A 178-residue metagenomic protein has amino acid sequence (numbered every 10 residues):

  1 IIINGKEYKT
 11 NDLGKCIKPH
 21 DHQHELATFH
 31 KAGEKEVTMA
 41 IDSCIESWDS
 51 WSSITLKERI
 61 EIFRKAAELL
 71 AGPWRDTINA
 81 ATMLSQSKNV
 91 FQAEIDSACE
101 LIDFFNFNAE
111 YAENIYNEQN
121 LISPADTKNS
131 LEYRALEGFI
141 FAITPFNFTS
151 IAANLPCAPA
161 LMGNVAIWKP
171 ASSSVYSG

Functional and structural regions predicted by a protein language model:
I1-K9: Short, basic/aromatic recognition patches
N4, I17-P19, S85, A93-D96 (+4 more regions): Generic beta-strand/beta-sheet core signal
K6-E7, F63-A66, C99, L121-T127: A glycine-rich phosphate-binding loop feature that marks nucleotide/adenosyl-phosphate handling sites
Y8, V90, F141: Short, flexible micro-motifs
N11, I17, D21-Y116: Glycine-rich loop-to-alpha-helix module at the N-terminal edge of alpha/beta enzyme cores
E118-G178: Conserved small-residue-rich beta-alpha loop and adjacent elements that most often cradle the phosphate/pyrophosphate
